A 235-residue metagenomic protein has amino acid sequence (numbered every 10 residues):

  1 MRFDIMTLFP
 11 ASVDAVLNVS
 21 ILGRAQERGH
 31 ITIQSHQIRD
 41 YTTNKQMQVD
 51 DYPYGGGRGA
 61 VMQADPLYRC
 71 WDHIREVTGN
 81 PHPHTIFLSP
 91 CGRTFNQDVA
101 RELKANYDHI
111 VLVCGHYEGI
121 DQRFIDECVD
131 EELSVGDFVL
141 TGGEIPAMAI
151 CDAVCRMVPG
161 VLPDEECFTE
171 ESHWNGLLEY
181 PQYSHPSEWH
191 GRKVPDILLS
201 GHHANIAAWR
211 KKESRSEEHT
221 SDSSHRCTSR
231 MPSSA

Functional and structural regions predicted by a protein language model:
M1-V77, A204-S216: N-terminal nucleotide/polyanion-binding subdomain common to many enzyme families
Q63-H116, Q122, P159: S-adenosyl-L-methionine/SAH cofactor-binding core of RNA-modifying enzymes
I120, F124-E171: Structured adenosyl-cofactor binding patch, chiefly the S-adenosyl-L-methionine
I145, M157-D196: Internal, active-site/partner-interface "lid" segment
E217-H225: Conserved small/polar residues in nucleotide/adenosyl-binding loops
